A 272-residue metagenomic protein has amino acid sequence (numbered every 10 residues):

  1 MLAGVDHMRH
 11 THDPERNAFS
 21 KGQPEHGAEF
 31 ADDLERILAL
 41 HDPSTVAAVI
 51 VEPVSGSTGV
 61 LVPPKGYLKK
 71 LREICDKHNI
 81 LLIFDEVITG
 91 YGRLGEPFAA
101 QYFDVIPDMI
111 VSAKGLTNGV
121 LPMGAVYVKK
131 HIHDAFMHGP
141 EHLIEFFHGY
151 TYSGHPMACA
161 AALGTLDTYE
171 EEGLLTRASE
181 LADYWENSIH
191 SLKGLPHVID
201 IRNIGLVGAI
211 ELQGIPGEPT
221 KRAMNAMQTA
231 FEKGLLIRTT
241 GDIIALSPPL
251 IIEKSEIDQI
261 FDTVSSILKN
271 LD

Functional and structural regions predicted by a protein language model:
M1-D272: Conserved N-terminal phosphate-binding loop of PLP-dependent enzymes in the Aspartate aminotransferase
